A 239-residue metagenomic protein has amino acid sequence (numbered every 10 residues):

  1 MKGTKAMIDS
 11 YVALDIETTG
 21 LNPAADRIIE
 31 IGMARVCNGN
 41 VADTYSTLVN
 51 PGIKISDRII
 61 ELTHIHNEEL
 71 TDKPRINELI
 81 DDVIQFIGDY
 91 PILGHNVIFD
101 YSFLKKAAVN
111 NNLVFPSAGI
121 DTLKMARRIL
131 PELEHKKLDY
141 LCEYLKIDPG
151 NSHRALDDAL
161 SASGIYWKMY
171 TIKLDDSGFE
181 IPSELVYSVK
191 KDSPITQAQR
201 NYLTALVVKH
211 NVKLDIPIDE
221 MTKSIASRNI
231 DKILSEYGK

Functional and structural regions predicted by a protein language model:
K2-G3, M7, K168-K239: Acidic two-metal-ion nuclease catalytic site recognized across multiple nuclease folds, prominently DnaQ/RNase D-T
K2-S117, P131-H153, F179: Conserved non-catalytic scaffold segment of RNase H-like nuclease domains
T18-G20, K124, S161: Short, glycine/acidic-enriched loop or turn micro-motifs at the edges of active sites
K105, S163-Y170: Short, amphipathic alpha-helical segments that act as regulatory/interfacial helices in nucleotide-processing proteins
V114-A126: Conserved beta-strand -> loop -> alpha-helix junction used to position metal-binding or nucleic-acid-contacting
R154-Y166: Acidic, divalent-metal-coordinating active-site segment for phosphoryl/phosphodiester hydrolysis, typified by short
